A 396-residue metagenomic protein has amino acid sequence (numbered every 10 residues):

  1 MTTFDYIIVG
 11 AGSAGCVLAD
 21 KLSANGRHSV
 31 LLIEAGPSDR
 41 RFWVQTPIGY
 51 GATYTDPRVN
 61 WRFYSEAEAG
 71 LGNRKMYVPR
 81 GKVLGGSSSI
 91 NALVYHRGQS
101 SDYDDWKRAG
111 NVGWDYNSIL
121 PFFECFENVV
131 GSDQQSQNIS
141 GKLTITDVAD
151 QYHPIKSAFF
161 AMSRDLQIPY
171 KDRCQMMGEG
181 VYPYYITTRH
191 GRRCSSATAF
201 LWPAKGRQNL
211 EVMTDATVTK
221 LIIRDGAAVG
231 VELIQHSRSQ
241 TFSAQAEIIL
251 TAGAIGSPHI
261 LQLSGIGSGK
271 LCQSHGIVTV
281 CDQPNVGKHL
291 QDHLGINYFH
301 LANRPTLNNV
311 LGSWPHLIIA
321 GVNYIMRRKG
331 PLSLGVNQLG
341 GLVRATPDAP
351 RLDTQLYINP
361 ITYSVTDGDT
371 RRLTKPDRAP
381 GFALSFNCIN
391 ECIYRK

Functional and structural regions predicted by a protein language model:
M1-C125, Q283, H293-A302: N-terminal glycine-rich phosphate/pyrophosphate-binding loop and immediately adjacent elements
D20, A24, G206, Q262: Short, well-ordered alpha-helices that flank and scaffold nucleotide-derived cofactor binding pockets
R27-S29, G36-D39, L221, A228-N323 (+1 more regions): Glycine-rich loop(s) and the adjacent beta-strand/alpha-helix scaffold that form part
S89-L93, K107-G110, L143-D150, T187-H190 (+3 more regions): Active-site rim elements
R108-A228, I234-H236, N297-G321: Conserved redox-cofactor binding core of oxidoreductases
F299-K396: FAD cofactor-binding and catalytic pocket of flavoenzymes
